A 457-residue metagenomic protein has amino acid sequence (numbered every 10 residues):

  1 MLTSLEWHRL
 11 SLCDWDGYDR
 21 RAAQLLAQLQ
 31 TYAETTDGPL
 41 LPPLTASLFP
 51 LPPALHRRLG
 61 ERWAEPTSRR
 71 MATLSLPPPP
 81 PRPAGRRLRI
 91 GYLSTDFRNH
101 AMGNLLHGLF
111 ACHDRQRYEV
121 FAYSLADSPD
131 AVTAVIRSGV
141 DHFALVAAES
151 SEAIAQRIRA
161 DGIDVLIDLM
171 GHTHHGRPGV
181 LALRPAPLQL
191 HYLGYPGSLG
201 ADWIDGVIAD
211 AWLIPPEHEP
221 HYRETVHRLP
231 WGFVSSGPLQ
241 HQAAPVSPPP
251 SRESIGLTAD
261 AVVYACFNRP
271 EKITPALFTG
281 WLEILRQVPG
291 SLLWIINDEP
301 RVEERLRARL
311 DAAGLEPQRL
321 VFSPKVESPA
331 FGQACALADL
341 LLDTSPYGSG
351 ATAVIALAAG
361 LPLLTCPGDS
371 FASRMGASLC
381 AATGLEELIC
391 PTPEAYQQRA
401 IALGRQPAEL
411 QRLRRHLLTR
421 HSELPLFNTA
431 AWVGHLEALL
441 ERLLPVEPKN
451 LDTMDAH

Functional and structural regions predicted by a protein language model:
M1-L257, R269, T279, A308-L315 (+5 more regions): Alpha-helical solenoid repeat scaffolds of the TPR/TPR-like class and their adjacent stem/linker regions that mediate
R89-G91, A265, W294, L364: Short, well-ordered beta-strand segments
R117-E119, L282-A312, P317: A conserved nucleotide-sugar
M170, D343-S349, P367: Short Ser/Thr-rich beta->loop micro-motif in glycosyltransferases that lines and helps position the nucleotide-sugar
A265-A276: Substrate-binding clefts and catalytic carboxylate motifs of secreted carbohydrate-active enzymes
A356-A358, A381: Short alpha-helix at the nucleotide-sugar/activated-sugar donor binding site of glycosyltransferases and closely
P362-F371: Short hydrophobic beta-strand element within catalytic cores of glycosyltransferases and related nucleotide-activated
S373-G384: Short acidic/histidine- and often glycine-rich active-site loop of Leloir-type glycosyltransferases that engages
